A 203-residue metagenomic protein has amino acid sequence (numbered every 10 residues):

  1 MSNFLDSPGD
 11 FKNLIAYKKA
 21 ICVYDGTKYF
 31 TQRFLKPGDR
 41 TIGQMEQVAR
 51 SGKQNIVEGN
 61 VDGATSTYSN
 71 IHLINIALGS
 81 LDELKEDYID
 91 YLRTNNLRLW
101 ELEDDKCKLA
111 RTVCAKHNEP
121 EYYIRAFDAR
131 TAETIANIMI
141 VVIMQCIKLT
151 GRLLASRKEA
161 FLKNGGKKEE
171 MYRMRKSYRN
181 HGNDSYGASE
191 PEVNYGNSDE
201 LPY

Functional and structural regions predicted by a protein language model:
M1-Y203: Amphipathic alpha-helical assembly/interaction segments
